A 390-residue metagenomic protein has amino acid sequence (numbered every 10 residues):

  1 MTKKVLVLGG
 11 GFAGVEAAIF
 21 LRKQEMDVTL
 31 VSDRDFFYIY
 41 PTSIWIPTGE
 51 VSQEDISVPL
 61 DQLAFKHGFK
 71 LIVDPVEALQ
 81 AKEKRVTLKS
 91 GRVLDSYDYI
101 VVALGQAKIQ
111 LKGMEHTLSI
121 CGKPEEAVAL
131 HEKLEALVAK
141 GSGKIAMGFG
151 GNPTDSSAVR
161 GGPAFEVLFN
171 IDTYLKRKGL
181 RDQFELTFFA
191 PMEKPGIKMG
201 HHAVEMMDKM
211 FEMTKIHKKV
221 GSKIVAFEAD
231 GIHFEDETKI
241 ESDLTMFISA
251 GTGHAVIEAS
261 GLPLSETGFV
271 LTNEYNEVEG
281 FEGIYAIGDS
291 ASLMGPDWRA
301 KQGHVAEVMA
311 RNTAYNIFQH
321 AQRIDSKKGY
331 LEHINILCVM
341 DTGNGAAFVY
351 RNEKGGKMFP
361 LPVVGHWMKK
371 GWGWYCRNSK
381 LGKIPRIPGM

Functional and structural regions predicted by a protein language model:
T2-K4, G68-E166, N170-G179, M246: FAD-binding core/adjacent interface of flavoenzyme oxidoreductases
T2-K70, P153-I197: Beta1-alpha1 glycine-rich phosphate/pyrophosphate-binding loop at the start of Rossmann-like nucleotide-binding domains
D27-T29, K66, K70-R85, D95 (+1 more regions): A Rossmann-like FAD-binding core segment of flavoenzymes
E115-G141, G231, K239-L244, I248-V308: FAD-site-proximal beta/loop scaffold in flavoenzymes
V159-G161, I287-I334: A conserved FAD-binding loop/helix module that cradles the flavin
G329-A347: Flavin (FAD/FMN) cofactor-binding core of flavoprotein oxidoreductases
N344-M390: C-terminal auxiliary extensions adjacent to catalytic cores
